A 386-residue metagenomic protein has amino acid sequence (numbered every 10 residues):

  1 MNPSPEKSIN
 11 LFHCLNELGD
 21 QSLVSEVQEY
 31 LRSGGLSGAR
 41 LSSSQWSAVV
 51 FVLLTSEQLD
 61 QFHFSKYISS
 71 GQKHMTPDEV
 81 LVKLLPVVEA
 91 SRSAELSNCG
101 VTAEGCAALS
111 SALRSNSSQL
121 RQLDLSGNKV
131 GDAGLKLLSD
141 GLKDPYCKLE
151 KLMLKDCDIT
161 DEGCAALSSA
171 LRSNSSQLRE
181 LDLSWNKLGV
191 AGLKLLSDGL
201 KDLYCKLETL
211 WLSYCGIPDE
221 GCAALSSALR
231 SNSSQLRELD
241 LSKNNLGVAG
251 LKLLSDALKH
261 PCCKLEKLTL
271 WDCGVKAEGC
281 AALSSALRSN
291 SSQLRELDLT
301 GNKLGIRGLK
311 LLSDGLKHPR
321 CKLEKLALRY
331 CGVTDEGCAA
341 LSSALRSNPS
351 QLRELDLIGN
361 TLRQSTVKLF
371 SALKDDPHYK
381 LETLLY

Functional and structural regions predicted by a protein language model:
M1-Y386: Leucine-enriched alpha-helical scaffold segments used for protein-protein interaction
